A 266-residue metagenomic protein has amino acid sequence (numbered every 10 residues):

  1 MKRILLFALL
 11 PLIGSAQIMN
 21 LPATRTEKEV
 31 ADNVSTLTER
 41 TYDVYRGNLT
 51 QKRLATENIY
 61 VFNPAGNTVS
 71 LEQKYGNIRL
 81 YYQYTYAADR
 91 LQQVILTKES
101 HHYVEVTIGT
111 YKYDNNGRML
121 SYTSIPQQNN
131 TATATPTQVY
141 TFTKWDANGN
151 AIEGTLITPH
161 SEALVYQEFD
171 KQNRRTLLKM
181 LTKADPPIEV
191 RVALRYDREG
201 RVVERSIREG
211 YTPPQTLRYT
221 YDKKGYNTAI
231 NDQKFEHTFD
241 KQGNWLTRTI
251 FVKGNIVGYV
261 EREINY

Functional and structural regions predicted by a protein language model:
M1-L21: Bacterial Sec-dependent N-terminal signal peptides
Q17-Y266: Buried hydrophobic residues that stabilize the cores of well-folded domains
